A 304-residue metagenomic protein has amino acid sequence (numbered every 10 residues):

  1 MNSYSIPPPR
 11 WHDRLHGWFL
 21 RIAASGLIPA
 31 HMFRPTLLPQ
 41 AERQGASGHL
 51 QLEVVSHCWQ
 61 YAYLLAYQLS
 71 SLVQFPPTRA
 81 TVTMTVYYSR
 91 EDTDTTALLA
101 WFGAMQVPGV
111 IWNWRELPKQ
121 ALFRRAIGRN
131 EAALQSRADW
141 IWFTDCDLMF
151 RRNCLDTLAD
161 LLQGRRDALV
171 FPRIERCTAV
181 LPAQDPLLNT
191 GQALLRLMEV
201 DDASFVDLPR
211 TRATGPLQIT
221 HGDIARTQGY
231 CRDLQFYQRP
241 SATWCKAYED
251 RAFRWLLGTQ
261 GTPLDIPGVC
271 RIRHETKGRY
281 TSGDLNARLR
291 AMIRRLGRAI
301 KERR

Functional and structural regions predicted by a protein language model:
N2-T36, S47, Q68, G229-R304: C-terminal catalytic/acceptor-binding lobe
Q51-V55, T83, A252: Cell-envelope/extracellular polymer assembly enzymes that use nucleotide-activated donors
Y61-P76: Short, well-formed alpha-helical segments that are part of the catalytic scaffolds of diverse glycosyltransferases
L72-L117: Acidic donor-binding segment of Leloir-type glycosyltransferases
P118-Q135: Glycine-rich, basic loop-to-helix element that forms the pyrophosphate-binding segment of sugar-nucleotide handling
I141: Short aromatic/hydrophobic "clamp" motif used to bind/position activated sugar donors
D145-M149: The conserved acidic donor/metal-binding loop of glycosyltransferases
R151-Y237: Conserved catalytic core of nucleotide-sugar-dependent glycosyltransferases
